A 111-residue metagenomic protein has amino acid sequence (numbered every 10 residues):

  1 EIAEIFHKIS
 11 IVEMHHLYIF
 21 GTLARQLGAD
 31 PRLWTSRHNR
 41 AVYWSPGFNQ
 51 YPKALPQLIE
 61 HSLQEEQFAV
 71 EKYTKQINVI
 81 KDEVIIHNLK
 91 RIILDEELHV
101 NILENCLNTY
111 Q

Functional and structural regions predicted by a protein language model:
E1-Q111: Non-heme di-metal
